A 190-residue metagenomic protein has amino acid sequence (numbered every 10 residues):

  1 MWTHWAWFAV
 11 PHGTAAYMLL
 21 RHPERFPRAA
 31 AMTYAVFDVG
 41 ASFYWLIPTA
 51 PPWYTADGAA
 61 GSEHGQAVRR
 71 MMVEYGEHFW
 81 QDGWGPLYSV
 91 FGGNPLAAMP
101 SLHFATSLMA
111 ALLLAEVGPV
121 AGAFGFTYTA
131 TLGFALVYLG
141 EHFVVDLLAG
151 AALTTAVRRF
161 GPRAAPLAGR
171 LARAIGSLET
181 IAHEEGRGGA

Functional and structural regions predicted by a protein language model:
M1-P11, E179-A190: N-terminal transmembrane-helix/juxtamembrane module of multi-pass inner/ER membrane proteins
H12-I47, W53-E63: Interfacial segments of alpha-helical transmembrane regions
G13-L20, F104-G122, A152-G161: Membrane-interfacial alpha-helical segments at the cytosolic side of multi-pass membrane proteins
F37-G40, L132, A151-P162, L178: Alpha-helical transmembrane segments and their membrane-interface exit regions
F37-W45, T127-Y138: Aromatic-anchored segments of alpha-helical transmembrane domains
W45-E116: Membrane-interfacial catalytic/cofactor-binding modules of polytopic membrane enzymes
P51-A56, A98, A130-A156: Interfacial helix-loop-helix junctions of multi-pass membrane proteins
F160-G188: Membrane-proximal cytoplasmic C-terminal regulatory module of class A 7TM GPCRs
